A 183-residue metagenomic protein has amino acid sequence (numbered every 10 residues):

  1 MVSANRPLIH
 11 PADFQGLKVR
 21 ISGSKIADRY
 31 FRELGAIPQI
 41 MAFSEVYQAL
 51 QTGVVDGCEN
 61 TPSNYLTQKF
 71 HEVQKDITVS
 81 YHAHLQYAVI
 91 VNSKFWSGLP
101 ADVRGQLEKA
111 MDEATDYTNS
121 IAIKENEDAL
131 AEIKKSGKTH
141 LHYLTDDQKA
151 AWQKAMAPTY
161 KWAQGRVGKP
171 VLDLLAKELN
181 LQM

Functional and structural regions predicted by a protein language model:
M1-M183: N-terminal secretory/targeting leader peptides
